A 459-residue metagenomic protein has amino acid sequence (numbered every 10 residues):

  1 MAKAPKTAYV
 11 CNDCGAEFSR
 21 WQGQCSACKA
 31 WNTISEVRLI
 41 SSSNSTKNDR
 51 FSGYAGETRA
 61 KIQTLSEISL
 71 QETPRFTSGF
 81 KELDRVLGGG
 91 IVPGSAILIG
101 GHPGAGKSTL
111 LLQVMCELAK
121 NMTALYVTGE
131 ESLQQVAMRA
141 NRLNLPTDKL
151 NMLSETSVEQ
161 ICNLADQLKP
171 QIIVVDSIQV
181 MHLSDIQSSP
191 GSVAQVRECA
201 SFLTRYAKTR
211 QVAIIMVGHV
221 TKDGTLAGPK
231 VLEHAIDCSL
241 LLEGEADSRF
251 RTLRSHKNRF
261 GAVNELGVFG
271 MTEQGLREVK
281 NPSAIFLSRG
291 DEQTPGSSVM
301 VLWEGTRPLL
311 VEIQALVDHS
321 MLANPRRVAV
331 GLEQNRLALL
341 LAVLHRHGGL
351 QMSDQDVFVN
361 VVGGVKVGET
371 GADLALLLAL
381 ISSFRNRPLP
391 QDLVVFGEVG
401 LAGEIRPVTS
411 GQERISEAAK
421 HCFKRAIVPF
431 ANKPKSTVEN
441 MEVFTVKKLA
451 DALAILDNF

Functional and structural regions predicted by a protein language model:
A2-D13, E17-R85, V92-L98, A105-C116 (+5 more regions): Peripheral, non-AAA+ core regions of ATP-driven protein-machinery
H102, G129: P-loop (Walker A) phosphate-binding loop of NTP-binding proteins
A124-T128: Conserved RecA-like ASCE P-loop NTPase motor core of nucleic-acid helicases/translocases
L133: Divalent metal-dependent catalytic cores for phosphoryl transfer on phosphate-bearing substrates
